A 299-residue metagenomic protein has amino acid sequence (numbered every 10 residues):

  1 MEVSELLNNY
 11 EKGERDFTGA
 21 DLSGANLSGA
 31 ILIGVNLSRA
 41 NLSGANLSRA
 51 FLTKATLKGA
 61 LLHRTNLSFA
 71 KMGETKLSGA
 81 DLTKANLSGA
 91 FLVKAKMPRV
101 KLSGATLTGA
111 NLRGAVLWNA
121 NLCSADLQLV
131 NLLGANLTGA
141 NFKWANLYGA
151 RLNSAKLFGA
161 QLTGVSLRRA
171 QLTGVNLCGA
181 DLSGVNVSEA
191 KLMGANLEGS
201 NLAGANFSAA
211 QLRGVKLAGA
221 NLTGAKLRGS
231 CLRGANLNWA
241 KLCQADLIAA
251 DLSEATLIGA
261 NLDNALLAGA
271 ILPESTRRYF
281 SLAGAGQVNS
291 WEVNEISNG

Functional and structural regions predicted by a protein language model:
E2-G299: Tandem repeat scaffolds
